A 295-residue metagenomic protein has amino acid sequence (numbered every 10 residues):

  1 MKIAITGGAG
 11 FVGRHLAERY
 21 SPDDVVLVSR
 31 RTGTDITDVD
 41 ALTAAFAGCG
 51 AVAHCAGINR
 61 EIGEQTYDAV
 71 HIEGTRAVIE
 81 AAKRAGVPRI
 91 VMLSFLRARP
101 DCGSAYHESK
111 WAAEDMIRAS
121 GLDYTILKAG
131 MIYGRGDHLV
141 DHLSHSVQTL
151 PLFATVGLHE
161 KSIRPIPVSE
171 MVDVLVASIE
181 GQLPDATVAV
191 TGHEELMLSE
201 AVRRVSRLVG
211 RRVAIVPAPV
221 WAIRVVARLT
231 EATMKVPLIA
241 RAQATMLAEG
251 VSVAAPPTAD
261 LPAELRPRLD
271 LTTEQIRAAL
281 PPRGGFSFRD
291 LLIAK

Functional and structural regions predicted by a protein language model:
K2-P22: N-terminal Rossmann NAD(P)H-binding glycine-rich loop of SDR-like oxidoreductase domains
D24, D115-H138, H142: Conserved beta-loop-beta element that borders a ligand/cofactor-binding pocket
T34-A85, F95-C102: NAD(P)H-binding glycine-rich loop region in Rossmannoid oxidoreductase-like domains and their noncatalytic homologs
H138-L139, L158-E180, A186-A189: Substrate-positioning beta->alpha
H142-R164, R207, R212-A254: Alpha-helical membrane-targeting segments
S162-S169, V190-L208, P217-R228, P267-D270: Substrate-binding strand-loop-helix patch in Rossmann-like NAD(P)-dependent oxidoreductase/epimerase domains
W221-K295: A hydrophobic C-terminal alpha-helical subdomain
